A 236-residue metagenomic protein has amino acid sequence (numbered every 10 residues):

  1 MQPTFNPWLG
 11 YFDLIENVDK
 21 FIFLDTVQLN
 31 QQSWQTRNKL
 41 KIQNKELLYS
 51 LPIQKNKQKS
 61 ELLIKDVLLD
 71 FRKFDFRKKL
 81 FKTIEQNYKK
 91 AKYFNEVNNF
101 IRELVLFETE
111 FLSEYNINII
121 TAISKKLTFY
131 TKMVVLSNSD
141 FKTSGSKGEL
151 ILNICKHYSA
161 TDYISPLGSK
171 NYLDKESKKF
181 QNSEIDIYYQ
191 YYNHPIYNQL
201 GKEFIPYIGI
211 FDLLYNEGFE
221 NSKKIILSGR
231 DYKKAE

Functional and structural regions predicted by a protein language model:
M1-E236: Residues lining hydrophobic/aromatic ligand-binding pockets adjacent to catalytic sites
